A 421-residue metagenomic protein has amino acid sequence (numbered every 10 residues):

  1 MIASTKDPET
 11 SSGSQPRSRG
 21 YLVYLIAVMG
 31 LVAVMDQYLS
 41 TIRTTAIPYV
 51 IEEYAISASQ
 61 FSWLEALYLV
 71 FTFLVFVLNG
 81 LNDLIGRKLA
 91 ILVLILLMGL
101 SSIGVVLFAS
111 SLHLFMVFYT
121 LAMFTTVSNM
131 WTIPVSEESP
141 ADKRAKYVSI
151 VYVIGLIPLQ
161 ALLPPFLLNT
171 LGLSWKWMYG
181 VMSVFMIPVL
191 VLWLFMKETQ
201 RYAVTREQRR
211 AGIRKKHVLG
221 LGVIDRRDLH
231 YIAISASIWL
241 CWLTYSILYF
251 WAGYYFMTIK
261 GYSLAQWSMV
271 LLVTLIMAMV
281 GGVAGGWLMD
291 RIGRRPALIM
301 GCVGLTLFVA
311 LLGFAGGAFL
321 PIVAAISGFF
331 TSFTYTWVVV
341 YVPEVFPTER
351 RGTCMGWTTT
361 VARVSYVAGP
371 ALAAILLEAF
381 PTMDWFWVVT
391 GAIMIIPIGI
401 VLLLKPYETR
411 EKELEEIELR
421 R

Functional and structural regions predicted by a protein language model:
M1-Y38: Cytosolic juxtamembrane N-terminal segment immediately preceding the first transmembrane helix of multi-pass
Y24-A58, L248-G253, G369: Extracytoplasmic
R43-T44, R227-G282: Extracytoplasmic gate region of multi-pass secondary transporters
V75-G86, G282-G293: Helix-to-loop junctions at the C-terminal end of transmembrane segments in multipass secondary transporters
L96-S110, V303-G316: C-terminal ends and interior cores of transmembrane alpha-helices in multi-pass membrane transporters/permeases
L112-T126, F319-F333: Hydrophobic core of transmembrane alpha-helices in multi-pass small-molecule transporters, especially MFS/SLC-type
T126, K143-T170, F185, T359-P370: Glycine-rich segments within core transmembrane alpha-helices of 12-TM secondary carriers
V127-S139, F333-F346: Intracellular juxtamembrane helix-capping segments at the cytosolic ends of symmetry-related transmembrane helices
